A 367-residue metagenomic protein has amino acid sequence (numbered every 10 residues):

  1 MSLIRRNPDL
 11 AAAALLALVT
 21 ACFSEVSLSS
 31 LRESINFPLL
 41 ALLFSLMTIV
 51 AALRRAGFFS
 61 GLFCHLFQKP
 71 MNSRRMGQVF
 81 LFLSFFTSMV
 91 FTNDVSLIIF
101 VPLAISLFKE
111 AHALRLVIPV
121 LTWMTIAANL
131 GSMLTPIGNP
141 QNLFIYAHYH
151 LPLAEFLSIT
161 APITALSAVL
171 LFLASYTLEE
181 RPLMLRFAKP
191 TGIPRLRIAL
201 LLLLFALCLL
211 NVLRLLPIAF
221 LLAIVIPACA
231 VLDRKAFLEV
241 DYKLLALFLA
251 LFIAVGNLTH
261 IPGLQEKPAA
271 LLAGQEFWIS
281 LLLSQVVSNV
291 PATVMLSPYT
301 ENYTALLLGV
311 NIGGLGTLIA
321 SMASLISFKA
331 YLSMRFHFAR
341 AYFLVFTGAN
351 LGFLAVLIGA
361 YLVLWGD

Functional and structural regions predicted by a protein language model:
S2-S30, L43-G57, Y176-E180, L207-K235 (+3 more regions): Structural signal for alpha-helical transmembrane segments and their membrane-water exit/capping regions in multi-pass
S34, A56, F63, L203-E301: Transmembrane helical segments that form the transport core of multi-pass membrane transport proteins
F37-L39, Q68-L81, E110-L121, R195-A199 (+2 more regions): Membrane-interfacial loop-to-helix junctions in multi-pass transporters
C64, T177-L202, R234-L238: Flexible interhelical linker loops that connect adjacent transmembrane helices in multi-pass membrane transporters
L81-F82, F86-L130, V294-L308, N350 (+1 more regions): Hydrophobic transmembrane alpha-helices that form the pore/transport pathway of multi-pass ion and small-solute
V95-L107, T122, T135-Y149, P291-L307 (+1 more regions): Re-entrant/interfacial helical elements at transmembrane boundaries that shape and gate the permeation pathway
H112-E180, M184-P190, F328-L357: Membrane-core helix-loop-helix motifs of multi-pass transport proteins
L157-A168, W278-D367: C-terminal transmembrane helix pair
